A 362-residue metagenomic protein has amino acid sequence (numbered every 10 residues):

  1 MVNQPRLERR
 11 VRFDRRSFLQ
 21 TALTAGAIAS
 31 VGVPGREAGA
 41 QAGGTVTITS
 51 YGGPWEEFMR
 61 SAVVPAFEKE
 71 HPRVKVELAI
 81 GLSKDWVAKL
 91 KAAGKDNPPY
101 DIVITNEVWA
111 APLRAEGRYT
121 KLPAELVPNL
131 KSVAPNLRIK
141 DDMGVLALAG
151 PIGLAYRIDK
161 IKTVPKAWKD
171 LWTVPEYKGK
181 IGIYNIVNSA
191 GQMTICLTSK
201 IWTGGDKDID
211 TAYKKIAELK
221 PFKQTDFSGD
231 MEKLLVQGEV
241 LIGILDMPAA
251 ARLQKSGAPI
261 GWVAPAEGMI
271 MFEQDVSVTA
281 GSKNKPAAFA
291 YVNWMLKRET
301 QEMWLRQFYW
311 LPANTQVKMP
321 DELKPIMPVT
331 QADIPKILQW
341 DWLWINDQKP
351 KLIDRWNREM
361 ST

Functional and structural regions predicted by a protein language model:
M1-S17, T21-V31: N-terminal secretory signal peptides
A40, T279-I337: Mature extracytoplasmic/periplasmic domains
A42-W109: Early extracytoplasmic/lumenal segment of secretory-pathway proteins
G53-R60, P99-Y100, I104-E239: Extracytoplasmic ligand-binding site segments that recognize negatively charged/polar headgroups
A110-P112, V236, L241-P259: A ligand-binding cleft/hinge motif common to bilobed small-molecule-binding domains
T120-P128, D142-G144, W172, I242 (+2 more regions): Short beta-strand->loop
G150, Y213-E218, Q224, S256-A280: Periplasmic-binding protein-like
A155-K160, L197-I201, E273-K285, M303-W304: A bilobed periplasmic-binding-protein/Venus flytrap-type ligand-binding module shared by bacterial periplasmic
